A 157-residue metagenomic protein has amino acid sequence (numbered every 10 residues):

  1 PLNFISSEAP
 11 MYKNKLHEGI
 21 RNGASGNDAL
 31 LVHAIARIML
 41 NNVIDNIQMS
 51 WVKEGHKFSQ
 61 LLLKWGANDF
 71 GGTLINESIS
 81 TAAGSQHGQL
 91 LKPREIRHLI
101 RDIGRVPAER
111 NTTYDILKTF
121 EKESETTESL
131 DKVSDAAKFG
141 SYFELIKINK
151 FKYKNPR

Functional and structural regions predicted by a protein language model:
P1-R157: Auxiliary Fe-S-binding modules of radical SAM enzymes
